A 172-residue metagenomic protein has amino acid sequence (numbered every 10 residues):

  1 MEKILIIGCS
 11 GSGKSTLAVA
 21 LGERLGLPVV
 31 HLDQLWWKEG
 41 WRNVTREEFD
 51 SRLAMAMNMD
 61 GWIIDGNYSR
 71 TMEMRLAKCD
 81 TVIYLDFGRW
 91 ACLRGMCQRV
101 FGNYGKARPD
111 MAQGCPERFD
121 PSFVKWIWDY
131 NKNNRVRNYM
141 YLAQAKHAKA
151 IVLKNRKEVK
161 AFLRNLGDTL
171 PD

Functional and structural regions predicted by a protein language model:
I6: Hydrophobic anchor at the beta1->P-loop junction of P-loop NTPases
S10: The conserved Walker
K14: Conserved lysine of the Walker
L17: Hydrophobic positions on the alpha1 helix immediately C-terminal to the Walker A/P-loop
A20: Active-site signature of alpha/beta-hydrolase-fold catalytic machinery across serine- and Asp/Cys-nucleophile hydrolases
R24, W126-D172: NTP-dependent small-molecule kinase module
P28-V82, F87: Conserved nucleotide-sensing/catalytic segment adjacent to the nucleotide-binding pocket in NTP-handling enzymes
F87-N134: A glycine- and Lys/Arg-enriched "phosphate-lid" helix/loop adjacent to the NTP-binding pocket of small-molecule kinases
